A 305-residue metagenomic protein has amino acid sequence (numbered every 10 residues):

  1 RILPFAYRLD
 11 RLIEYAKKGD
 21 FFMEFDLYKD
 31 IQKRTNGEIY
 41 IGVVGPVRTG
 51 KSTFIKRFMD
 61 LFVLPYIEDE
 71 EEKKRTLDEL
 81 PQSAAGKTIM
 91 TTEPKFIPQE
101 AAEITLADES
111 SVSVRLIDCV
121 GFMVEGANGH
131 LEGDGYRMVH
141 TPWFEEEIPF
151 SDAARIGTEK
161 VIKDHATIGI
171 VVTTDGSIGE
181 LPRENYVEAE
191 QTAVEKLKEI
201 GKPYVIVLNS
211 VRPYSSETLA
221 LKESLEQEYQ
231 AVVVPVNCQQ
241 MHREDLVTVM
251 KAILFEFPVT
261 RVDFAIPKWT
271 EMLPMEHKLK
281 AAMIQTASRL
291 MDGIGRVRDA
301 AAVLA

Functional and structural regions predicted by a protein language model:
R1-F22: Short, Lys/Arg-enriched N-terminal segments with co-localized hydrophobic residues within the first ~10-30 amino acids
E24-L27, I31-T49, R57-L61, V249-V262 (+1 more regions): P-loop NTP-binding site
E24-V139: Conserved G1/Walker A P-loop phosphate-binding module
I41-V44, I55, M59-D60, L64 (+4 more regions): Short, well-ordered alpha-helical packing segments
P46, T174, C238: Cofactor-binding loop segments of dinucleotide-utilizing enzymes, especially the Rossmann-like FAD- and NAD(P)+-binding
L61, F122-E125, K196, I200 (+4 more regions): Conserved, well-folded catalytic cores of nucleic-acid-processing and energy-transducing macromolecular machines
P142-Q230: Conserved C-terminal guanine-recognition region of P-loop GTPase G domains, centered on the G4
S210-W269: Canonical P-loop GTPase G-domain recognition
